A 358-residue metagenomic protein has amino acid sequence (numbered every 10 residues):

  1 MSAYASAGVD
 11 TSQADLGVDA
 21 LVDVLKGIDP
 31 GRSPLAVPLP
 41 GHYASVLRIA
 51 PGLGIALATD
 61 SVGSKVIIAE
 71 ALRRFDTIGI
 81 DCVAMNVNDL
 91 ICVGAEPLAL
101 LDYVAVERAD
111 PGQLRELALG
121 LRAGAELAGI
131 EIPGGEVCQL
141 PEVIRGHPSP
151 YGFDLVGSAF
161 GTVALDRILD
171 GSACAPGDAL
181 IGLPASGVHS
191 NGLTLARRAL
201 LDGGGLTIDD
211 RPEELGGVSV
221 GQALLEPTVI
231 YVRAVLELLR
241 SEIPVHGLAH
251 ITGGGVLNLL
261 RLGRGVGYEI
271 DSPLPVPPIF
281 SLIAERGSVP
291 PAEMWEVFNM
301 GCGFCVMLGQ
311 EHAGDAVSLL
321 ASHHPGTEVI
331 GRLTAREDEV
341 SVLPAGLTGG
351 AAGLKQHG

Functional and structural regions predicted by a protein language model:
S2-S6, D23, Q113-E131, V137 (+4 more regions): Glycine-/charge-enriched secondary-structure boundary and capping motifs
Y4-D29: Acidic/polar, glycine-rich intrinsically disordered N-terminal extensions of enzymes
V9, Q13, I78, N191 (+1 more regions): A generic structural signal for residues located within well-ordered alpha-helices of large catalytic or ligand-binding
D10, D60, G177, H250 (+1 more regions): Residue-level signature of catalytic and energy-coupling elements of molecular machines, predominantly ATP/GTP-dependent
A14, G54, V62-K65, A164-R167 (+4 more regions): Short, acidic Gly/Pro/Ser/Thr-rich loop/turn segments
A20-S186: Glycine-rich phosphate/pyrophosphate-binding loop regions near the starts of catalytic domains
T59, L165-G216, V220: Short, acidic (Asp/Glu-rich) active-site segment that either coordinates a divalent metal cofactor
V66-A69, G192-T194, E328, A352-K355: A short, polar/proline- and glycine-enriched secondary-structure boundary/capping micro-motif
